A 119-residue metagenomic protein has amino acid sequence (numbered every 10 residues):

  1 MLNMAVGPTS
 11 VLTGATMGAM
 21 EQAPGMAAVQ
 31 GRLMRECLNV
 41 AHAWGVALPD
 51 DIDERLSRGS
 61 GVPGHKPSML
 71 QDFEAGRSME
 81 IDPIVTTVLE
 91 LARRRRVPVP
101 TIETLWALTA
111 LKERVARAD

Functional and structural regions predicted by a protein language model:
M1-E21, G25-L38, G64: Active-site-proximal catalytic alpha-helix in oxidoreductases
A27-D119: NAD(P)-dependent Rossmann-like dehydrogenase/reductase catalytic/cofactor-binding core
